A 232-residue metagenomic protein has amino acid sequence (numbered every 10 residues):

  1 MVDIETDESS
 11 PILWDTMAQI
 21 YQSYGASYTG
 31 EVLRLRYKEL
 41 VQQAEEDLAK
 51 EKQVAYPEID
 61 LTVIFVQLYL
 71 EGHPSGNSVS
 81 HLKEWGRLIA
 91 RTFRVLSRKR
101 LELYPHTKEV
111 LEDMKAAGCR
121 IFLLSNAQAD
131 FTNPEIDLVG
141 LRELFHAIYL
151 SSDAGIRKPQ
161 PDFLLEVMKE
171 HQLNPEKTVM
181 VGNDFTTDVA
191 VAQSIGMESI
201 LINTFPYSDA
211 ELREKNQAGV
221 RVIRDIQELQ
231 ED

Functional and structural regions predicted by a protein language model:
V2, D7, Q22-E31, G86-R87 (+3 more regions): Asp-based, Mg2+/Mn2+-dependent phosphohydrolase catalytic module
D7-E51: Conserved phosphoryl-transfer catalytic core
L13, L61-F65, F163: Hydrophobic alpha-helical packing elements
A18, V66-Y69, M168: Non-transmembrane alpha-helical segments in soluble domains of secreted/periplasmic/extracellular proteins
K38-P105: Metal-dependent phosphoesterase signature
